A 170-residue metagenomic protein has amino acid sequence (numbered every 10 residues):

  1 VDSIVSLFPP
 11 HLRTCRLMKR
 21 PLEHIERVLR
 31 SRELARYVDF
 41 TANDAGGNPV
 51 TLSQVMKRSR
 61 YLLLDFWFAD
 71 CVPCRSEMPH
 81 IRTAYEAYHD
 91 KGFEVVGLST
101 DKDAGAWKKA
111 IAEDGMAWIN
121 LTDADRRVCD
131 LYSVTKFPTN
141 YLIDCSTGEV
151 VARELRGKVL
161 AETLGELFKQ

Functional and structural regions predicted by a protein language model:
V1-V50: Oxidative protein folding and maturation machinery
R36, R60, T135-F137: Short, small/polar residue-rich loop motifs at catalytic or cofactor-binding pockets
V50-T51, V151: Generic structural signal for well-ordered beta-strand positions
L52-K57, D130-S133: Short amphipathic alpha-helix with an adjacent loop that forms part of the alpha/beta core around
R60, F66-T83: Conserved redox-active cysteine motifs that mediate thiol-disulfide chemistry, especially di-cysteine Cys-X(1-2)-Cys
L63-L64, V95, N140: Hydrophobic beta-strand anchors of alpha/beta hydrolase catalytic cores
S76-D114, A124-L131, E162: Structural microenvironment flanking redox-active thiols in thiol-disulfide oxidoreductases
G115-M116, D123-K169: Thiol/disulfide oxidoreductase modules built on the thioredoxin-like
